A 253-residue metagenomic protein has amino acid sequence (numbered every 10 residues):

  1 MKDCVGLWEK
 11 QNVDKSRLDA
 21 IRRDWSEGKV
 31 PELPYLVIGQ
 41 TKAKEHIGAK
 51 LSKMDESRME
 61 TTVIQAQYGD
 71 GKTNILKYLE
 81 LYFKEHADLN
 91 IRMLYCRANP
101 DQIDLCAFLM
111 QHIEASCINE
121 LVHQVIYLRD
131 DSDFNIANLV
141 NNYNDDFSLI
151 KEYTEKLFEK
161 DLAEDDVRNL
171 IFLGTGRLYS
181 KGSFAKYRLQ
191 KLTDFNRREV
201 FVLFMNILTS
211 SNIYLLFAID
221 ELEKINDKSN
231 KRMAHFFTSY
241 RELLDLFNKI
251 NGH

Functional and structural regions predicted by a protein language model:
M1-T62: A short, basic N-terminal segment
V37-Q40, Q190-D194, S229-A234: Flexible, glycine- and charge-enriched loops at secondary-structure boundaries
A43-K50, V200-L203, S239: Well-ordered alpha-helical segments embedded in enzymatic catalytic cores
K44, C106, M110, M233-Y240: Amphipathic alpha-helical segments in well-structured domains
S52, K84, D245-N248: A general structural signal for alpha-helical elements within enzymatic catalytic domains
D55-N212: P-loop NTPase nucleotide-binding core
M59, A66-Y68, S211-A218, E223-K228 (+1 more regions): Sensor-1/coupling segment of RecA-like P-loop NTPase cores
